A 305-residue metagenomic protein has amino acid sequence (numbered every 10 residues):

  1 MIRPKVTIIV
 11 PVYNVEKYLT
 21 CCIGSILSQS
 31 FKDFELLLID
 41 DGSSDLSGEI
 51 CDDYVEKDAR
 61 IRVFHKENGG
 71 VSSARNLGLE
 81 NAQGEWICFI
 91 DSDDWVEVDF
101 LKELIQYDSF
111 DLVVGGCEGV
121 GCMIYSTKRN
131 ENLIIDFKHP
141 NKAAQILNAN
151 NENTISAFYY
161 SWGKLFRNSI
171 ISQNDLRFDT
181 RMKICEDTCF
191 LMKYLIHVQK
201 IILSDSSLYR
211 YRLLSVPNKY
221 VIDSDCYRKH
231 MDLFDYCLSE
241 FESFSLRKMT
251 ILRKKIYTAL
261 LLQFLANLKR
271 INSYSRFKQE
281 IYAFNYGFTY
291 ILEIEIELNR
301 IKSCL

Functional and structural regions predicted by a protein language model:
M1-L27: N-proximal low-complexity "stem/linker" segments adjacent to membrane-targeting elements
R3-V6, L27-L38, L46, A59-R62: Short loop->beta transition adjacent to catalytic acidic/histidine clusters or analogous donor-positioning motifs
Y18-T20, D45-D53, W95, D99: Acidic helix N-cap motif at the loop->helix transition within catalytic regions of sugar-transfer enzymes
S25, D40-E49, E67, D91: A conserved acidic beta->alpha catalytic loop
K66-A82: Glycine-rich, basic loop-to-helix element that forms the pyrophosphate-binding segment of sugar-nucleotide handling
V71, S92-C189, K193-H197, I201 (+1 more regions): Donor-binding/catalytic cores of nucleotide-activated saccharide and glycerol-phosphate transferases/polymerases
I87: Short aromatic/hydrophobic "clamp" motif used to bind/position activated sugar donors
S239, L265-L305: Membrane-interface aromatic/basic loop that binds lipid-linked glycans or pyrophosphate carriers, typified by
